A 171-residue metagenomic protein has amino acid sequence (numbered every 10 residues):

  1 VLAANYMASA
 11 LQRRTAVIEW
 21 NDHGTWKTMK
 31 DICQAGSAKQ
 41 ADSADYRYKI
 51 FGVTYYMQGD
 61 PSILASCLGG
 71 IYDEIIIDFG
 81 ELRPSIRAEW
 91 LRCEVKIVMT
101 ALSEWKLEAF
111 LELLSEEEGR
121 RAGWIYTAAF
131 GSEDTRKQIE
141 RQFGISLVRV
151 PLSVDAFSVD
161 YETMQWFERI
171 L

Functional and structural regions predicted by a protein language model:
V1-A4, A8, F110, R136: Short, highly selective alpha-helical patches that border small-molecule cofactor pockets in redox/cofactor-processing
Y6-S9, R13-I76, G80-S85, L91 (+1 more regions): P-loop/Walker-type NTP enzyme "switch/lid" segment
G69-E162: Conserved catalytic-core segment of NTP-binding enzymes
Y161-I170: C-terminal boundary of histidine-terminating zinc-finger modules
